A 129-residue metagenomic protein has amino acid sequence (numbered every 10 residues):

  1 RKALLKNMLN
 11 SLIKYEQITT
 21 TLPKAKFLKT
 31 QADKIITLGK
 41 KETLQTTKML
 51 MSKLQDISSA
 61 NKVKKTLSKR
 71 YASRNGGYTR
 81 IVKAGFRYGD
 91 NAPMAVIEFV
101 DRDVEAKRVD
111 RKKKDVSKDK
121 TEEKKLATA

Functional and structural regions predicted by a protein language model:
A3, N7-A129: Structured, basic alpha/beta domains of bacterial-type, RNA-associated proteins
